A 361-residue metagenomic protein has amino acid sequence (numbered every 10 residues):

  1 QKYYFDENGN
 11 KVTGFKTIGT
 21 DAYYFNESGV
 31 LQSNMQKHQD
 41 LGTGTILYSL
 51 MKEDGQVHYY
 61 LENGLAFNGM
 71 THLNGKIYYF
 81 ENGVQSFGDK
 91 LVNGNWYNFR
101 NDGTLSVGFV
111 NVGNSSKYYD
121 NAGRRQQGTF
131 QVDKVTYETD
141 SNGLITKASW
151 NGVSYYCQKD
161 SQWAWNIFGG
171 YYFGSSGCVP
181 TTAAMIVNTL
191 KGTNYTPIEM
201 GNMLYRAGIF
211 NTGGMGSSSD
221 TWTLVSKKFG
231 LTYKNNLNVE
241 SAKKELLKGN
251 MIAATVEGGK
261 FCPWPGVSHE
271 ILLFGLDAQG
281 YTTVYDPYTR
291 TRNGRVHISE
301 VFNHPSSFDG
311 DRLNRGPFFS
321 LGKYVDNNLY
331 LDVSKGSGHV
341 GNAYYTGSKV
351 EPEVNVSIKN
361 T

Functional and structural regions predicted by a protein language model:
Q1-W150: Extracellular adhesion/carbohydrate-binding repeat motifs centered on closely spaced tryptophans
D133-Y171, S306-D326: Intrinsically disordered, low-complexity, Pro/Ser/Thr/Asn/Gly/Ala-rich spacer/linker segments adjacent to signal
T146-T212, V296-I298: Active-site-adjacent structural segments surrounding the nucleophilic cysteine of cysteine proteases and isopeptidases
Y205-N235: Mid-length scaffold segments of soluble, non-membrane domains
N211-D220, F261-H269, R292-G294: Extracytoplasmic/secreted cell-surface and envelope-processing proteins
K234-Y285, T289: Active-site-adjacent substructure of cysteine-protease-like catalytic cores
L276-N328: Noncatalytic regulatory segments and standalone regulatory/sensor domains
D326-T361: Solvent-exposed beta-strand/loop surfaces, strongest in extracytoplasmic domains of secreted and cell-surface proteins
